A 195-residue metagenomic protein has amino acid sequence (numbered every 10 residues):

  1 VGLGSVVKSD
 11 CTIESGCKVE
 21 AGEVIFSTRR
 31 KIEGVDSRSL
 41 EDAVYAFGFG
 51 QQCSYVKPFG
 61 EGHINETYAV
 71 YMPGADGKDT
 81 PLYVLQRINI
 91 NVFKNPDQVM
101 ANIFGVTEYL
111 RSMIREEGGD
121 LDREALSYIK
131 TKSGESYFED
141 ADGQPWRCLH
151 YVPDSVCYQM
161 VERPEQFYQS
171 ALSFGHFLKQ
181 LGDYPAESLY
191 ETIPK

Functional and structural regions predicted by a protein language model:
V1-V35: Glycine-rich hexapeptide-repeat left-handed beta-helix
G4-V6, V24, D36, G50-Q52 (+3 more regions): Compositionally biased, intrinsically disordered low-complexity regions
T28-K31, V35-L40, N95, R163 (+1 more regions): General structural signal for secondary-structure boundaries
I32-K57, V106, L110: Juxta-kinase regulatory segment immediately upstream of eukaryotic protein kinase catalytic domains
Y55-K195: Conserved ATP-binding subdomain of kinase catalytic cores across diverse folds
